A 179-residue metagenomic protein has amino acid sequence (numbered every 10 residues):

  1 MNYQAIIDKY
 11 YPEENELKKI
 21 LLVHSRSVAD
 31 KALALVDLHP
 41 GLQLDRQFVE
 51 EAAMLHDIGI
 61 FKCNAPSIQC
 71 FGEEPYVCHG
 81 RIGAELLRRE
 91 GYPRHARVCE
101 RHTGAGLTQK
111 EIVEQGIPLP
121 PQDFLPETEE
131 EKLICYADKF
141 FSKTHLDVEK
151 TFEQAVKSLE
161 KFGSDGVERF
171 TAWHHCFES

Functional and structural regions predicted by a protein language model:
M1-K9, A34, D147-V148, F152: Active-site hotspot residues in diverse enzymes, especially metal/ion-binding acidic/histidine motifs
N2-H24, K62-F71: Active-site flanking loop/helix segments enriched in acidic
D8, A29, L33-V36, G83-R88 (+1 more regions): Amphipathic alpha-helical segments within well-ordered protein domains
E16-L44: N-terminal-biased segments
R26, D30, P93, H175-E178: Generic structural signal for well-ordered, non-transmembrane alpha-helical segments in soluble/cytosolic regions
G41-E153: Divalent metal-dependent catalytic cores for phosphoryl transfer on phosphate-bearing substrates
L159-S179: Charged phosphate-binding loop/patch that engages nucleotide di/tri-phosphates or the phosphate backbone of nucleic
